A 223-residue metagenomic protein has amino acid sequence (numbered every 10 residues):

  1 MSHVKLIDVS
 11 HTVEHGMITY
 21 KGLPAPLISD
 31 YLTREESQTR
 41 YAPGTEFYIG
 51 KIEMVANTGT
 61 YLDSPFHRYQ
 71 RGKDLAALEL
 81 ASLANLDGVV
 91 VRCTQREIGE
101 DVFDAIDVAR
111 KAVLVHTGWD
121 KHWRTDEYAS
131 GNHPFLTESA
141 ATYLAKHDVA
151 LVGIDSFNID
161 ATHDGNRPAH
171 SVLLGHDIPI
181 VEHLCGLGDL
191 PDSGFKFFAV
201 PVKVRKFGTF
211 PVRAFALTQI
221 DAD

Functional and structural regions predicted by a protein language model:
M1-D223: Active-/binding-site microenvironments in catalytic and ligand-binding cores
